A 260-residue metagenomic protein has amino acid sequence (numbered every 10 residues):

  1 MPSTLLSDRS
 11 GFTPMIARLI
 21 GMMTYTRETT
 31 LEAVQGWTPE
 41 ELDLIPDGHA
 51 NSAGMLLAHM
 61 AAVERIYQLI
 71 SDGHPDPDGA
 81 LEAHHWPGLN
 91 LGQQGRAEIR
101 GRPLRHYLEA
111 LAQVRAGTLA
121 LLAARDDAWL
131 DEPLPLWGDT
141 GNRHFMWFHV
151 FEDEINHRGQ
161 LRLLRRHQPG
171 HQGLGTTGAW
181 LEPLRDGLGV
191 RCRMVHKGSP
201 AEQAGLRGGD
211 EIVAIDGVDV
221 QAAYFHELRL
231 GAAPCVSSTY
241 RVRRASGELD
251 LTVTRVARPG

Functional and structural regions predicted by a protein language model:
P2-R9, I16, I20-V34, P39-L91 (+1 more regions): Short, contiguous alpha-helical
R27, R115, V242-R244: Short, cationic motifs built from Arg/Lys/His that form the positively charged side of catalytic pockets
N90-D131, H144-V150: Acidic/histidine-rich alpha-helical segments that form the ligand environment of transition-metal centers
G170-M194, G231, T239-R241, D250-G260: PDZ/PDZ-like peptide-tail recognition elements
L174-A214, V218-Q221: PDZ/PDZ-like domain segments forming the peptide/carboxylate-binding groove, activating on the N-terminal beta-strands
E202, G208, A214-G247: PDZ domains, with a preference for the canonical peptide-binding region formed by the helix
